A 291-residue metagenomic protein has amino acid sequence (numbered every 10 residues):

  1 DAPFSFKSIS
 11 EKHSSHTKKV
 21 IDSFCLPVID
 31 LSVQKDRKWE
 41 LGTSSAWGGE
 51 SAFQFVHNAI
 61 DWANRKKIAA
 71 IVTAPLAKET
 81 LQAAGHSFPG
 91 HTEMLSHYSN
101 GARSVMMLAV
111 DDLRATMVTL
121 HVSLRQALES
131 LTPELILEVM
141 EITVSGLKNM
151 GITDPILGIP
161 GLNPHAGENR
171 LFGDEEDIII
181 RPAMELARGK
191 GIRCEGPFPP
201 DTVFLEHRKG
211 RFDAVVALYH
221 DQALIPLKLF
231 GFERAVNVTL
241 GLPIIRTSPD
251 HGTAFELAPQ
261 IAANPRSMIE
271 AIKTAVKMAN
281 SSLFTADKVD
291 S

Functional and structural regions predicted by a protein language model:
D1-H91, E134-L218, Q222-N237, L242-I245 (+2 more regions): Contiguous, glycine/small-aliphatic-enriched amphipathic segments in soluble metabolic enzymes
T17, S96, S104-L108, K148-N149: A generic local secondary-structure boundary/capping motif
A83-V105: Glycine/threonine-rich beta-strand-loop-alpha-helix active-site module that forms ligand/phosphate-binding
Y98-L113, L240-E256: Short, flexible loop segments at boundaries between secondary-structure elements
L108-S130, E134-L137: Ligand-binding beta-strand-loop-alpha-helix segment within the catalytic cores of soluble metabolic enzymes
